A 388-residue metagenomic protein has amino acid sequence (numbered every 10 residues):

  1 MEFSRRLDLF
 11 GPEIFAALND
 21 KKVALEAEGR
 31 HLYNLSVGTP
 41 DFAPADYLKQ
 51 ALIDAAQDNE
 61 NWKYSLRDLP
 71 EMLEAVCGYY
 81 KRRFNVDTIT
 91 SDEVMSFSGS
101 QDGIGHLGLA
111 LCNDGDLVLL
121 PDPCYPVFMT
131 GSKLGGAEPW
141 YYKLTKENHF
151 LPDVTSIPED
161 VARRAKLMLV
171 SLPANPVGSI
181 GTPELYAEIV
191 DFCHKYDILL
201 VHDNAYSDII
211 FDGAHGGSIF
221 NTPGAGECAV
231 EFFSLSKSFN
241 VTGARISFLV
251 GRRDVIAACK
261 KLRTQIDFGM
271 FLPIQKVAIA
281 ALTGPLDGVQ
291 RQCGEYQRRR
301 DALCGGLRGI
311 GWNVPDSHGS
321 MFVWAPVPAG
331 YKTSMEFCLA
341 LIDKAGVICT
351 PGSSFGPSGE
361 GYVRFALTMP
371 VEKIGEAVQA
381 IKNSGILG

Functional and structural regions predicted by a protein language model:
E2-S4, D8-G99, H106, A281-G284 (+1 more regions): N-terminal small-domain helix-loop-helix segment of the aminotransferase-like
L25, G135, K195-Y196, I310 (+1 more regions): Helix C-cap/helix->beta junction micro-motif
A110-S132: Conserved PLP-anchoring active-site segment centered on the Schiff-base-forming lysine
W140, T145-G213: Active-site phosphate-binding strand-loop segment of PLP-dependent enzymes
T222, G226-Q297, D301, G305-G306 (+1 more regions): Conserved core segment of the aminotransferase class I/II
I279, E295-C304, V314-P326, G359: Conserved glycine-rich beta-strand-loop-beta hairpin in the small C-terminal domain of fold type I
A340-T350, F355-G388: PLP-dependent enzyme catalytic core of the Aspartate aminotransferase-like
